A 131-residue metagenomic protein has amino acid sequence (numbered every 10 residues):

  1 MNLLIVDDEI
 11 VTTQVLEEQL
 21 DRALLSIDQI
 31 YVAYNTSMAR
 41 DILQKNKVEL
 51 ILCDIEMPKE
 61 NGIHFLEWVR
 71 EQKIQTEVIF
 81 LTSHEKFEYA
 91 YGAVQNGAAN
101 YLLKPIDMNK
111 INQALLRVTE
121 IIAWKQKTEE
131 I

Functional and structural regions predicted by a protein language model:
M1, D28, T76: Switch/coupling loops of ABC transporter nucleotide-binding domains
M1-T12, L16-E17, I51: Conserved acidic segment of CheY-like receiver
I10, S37, E85: Residue-level detector of flexible, active-site-proximal loop/helix-junction positions within diverse enzyme catalytic
I10-Y31: Two-component/phosphorelay signaling modules centered on CheY-like receiver
E17-Q19, S37, F65-E67: A generic local structural motif
I30-S37, G62: Conserved Asp/Asn-Gly motif in the active-site loop of CheY-like receiver
R40-I42, N46-I131: CheY-like receiver
